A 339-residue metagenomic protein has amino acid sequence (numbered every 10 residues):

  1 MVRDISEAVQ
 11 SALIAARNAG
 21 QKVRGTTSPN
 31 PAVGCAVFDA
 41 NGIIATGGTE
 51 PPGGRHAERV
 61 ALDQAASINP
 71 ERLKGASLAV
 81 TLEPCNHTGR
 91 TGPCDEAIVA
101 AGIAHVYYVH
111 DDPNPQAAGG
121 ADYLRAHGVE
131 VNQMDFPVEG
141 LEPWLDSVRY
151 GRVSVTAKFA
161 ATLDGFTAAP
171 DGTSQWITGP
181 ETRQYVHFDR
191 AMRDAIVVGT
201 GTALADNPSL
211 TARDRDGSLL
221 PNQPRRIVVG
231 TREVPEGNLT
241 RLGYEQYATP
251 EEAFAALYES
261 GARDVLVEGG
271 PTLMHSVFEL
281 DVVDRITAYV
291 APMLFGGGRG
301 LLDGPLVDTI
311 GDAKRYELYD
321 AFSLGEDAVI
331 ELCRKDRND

Functional and structural regions predicted by a protein language model:
M1-P31, A45-T46, A65, R90 (+3 more regions): Enzymes that bind and transform nitrogen-containing heteroaromatic metabolites
I14-K22, V80, A97-G102, V138-L145 (+1 more regions): Short, mixed-charge, low-aromatic patches
G25-P29, G53-G54, A121, H127 (+1 more regions): Proteins enriched for Cys/Gly/acidic motifs involved in redox and nucleic-acid/cofactor modification
G34: Helix-turn-helix
V37-P137, F278: Zn2+-dependent cytidine deaminase-like catalytic core
D39-A40, R149-Y150, C333-K335: Active-site beta-strand termini and strand-to-loop segments that position acidic
N114-P115, V138-L141, A205, L273-M274: Short secondary-structure capping/turn micro-motifs that flank functional sites
